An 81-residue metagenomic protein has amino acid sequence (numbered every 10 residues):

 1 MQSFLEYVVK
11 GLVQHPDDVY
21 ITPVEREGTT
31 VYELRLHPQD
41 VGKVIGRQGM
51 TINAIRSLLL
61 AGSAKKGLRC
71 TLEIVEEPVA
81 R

Functional and structural regions predicted by a protein language model:
M1-V41, I52-R81: RNA-contacting regions in translation and RNA-metabolism proteins, encompassing KH/S1 modules where present
